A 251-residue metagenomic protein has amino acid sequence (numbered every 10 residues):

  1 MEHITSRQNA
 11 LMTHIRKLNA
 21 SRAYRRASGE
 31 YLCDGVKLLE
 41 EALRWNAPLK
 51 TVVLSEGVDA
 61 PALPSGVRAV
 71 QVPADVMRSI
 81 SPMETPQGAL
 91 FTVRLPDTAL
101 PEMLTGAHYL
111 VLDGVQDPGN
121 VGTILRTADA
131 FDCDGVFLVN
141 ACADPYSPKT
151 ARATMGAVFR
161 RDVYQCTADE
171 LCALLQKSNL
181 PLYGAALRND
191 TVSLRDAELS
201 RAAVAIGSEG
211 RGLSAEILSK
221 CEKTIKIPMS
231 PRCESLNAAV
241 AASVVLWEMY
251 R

Functional and structural regions predicted by a protein language model:
M1-G57, C142-A143: Boundary-proximal intrinsically disordered activation/regulatory segments immediately upstream of a helical core
H3-S6, V70-P73, R161-D169: Short acidic-hydrophobic, aromatic-tinged amphipathic segments that line or gate anion-handling sites
R44, D97, E102-N189: RNA substrate-binding interface of SAM-dependent RNA methyltransferases
L63-A74, A107, S200-A203, E222-I225: Active-site regions of enzymes building and remodeling cell-envelope glycoconjugates
V67-R94: Glycine/small-residue-rich loop that forms an oxyanion/phosphate-binding "nest" at active or ligand-binding sites
V72-P73, D113, V139-N140, D162 (+1 more regions): Short beta->alpha connector loops at strand-helix junctions that form conserved, small/polar/Pro-enriched
F91, A130-F131, P145-V158, A215-R251: Structured adenosyl-cofactor binding patch, chiefly the S-adenosyl-L-methionine
Y183-C233, N237: Active-site/ligand-binding-proximal alpha/beta "capping" segment
